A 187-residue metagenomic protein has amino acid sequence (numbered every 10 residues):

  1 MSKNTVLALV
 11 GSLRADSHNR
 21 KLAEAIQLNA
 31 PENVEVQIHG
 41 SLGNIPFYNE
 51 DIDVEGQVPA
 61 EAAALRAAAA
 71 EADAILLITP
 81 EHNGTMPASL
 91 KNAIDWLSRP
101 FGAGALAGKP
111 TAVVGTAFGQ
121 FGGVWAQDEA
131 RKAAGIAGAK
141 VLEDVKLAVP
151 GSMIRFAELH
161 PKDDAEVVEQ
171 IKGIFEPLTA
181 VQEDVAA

Functional and structural regions predicted by a protein language model:
M1-S2, L106: Short, flexible coil/linker segments at domain boundaries that flank nucleotide/cofactor-interacting
S2-V34: N-terminal beta1-alpha1 ligand-phosphate binding loop
L7, K140-A187: Glycine-rich phosphate/pyrophosphate-binding loop and the adjoining helix
L9-G11, H39, V114: Short hydrophobic segments within beta-strands
P31-Q37, A139-K140: A generic structural motif
I38-G40, A148: Residue-level recognition of beta-strand->loop/alpha-helix junctions
S41-Q57, F156-A157: N-terminal beta-loop-helix "entrance" segment that forms/cooperates in small-molecule cofactor or anionic ligand
Q57-G138: Helix-loop-strand module that forms the ligand-binding subsite of alpha/beta enzymes
